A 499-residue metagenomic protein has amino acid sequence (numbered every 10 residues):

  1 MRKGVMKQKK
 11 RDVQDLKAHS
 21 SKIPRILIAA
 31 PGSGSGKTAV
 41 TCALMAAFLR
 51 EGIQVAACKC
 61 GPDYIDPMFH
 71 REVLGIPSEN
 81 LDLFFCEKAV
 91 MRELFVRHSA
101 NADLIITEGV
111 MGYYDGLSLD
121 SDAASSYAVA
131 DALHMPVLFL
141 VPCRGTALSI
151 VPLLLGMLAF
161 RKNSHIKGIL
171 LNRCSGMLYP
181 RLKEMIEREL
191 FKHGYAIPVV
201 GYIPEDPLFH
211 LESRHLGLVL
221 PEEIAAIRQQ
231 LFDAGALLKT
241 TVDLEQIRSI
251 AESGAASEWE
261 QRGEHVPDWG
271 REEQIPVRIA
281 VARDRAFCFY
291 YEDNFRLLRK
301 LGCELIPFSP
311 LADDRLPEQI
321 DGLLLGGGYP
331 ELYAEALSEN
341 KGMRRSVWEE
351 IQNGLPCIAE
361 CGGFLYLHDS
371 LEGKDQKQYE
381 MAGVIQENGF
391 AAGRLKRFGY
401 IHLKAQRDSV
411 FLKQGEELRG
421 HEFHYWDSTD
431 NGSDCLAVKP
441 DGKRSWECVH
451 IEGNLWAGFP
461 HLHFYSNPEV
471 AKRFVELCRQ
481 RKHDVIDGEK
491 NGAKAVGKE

Functional and structural regions predicted by a protein language model:
M1, Q8-S21: Short, basic, low-complexity termini and linkers enriched in Ser/Thr/Gly/Pro that act as targeting/leader peptides
K7, H19-L133, V141-G168, R173-K183 (+2 more regions): ATP-dependent carboxylate-amine ligase catalytic core
S21-P24, E272-R278: A short, charged/proline- and glycine-enriched loop that marks the coil->beta-strand transition at the N-terminal
A130, T240, E273-Q274, F287-R299 (+3 more regions): C-terminal and late-domain segments of enzyme folds
M135, I197, Q352-P356: A short helix->loop->beta-strand "cap" motif at the edges of active sites that frequently abuts
A147-R271: Internal gly/pro-rich beta-alpha loop/helix module that stabilizes soluble enzyme cofactors or their anionic handles
V277-K341, R345-E350: Phosphate-binding active sites in nucleotide-utilizing proteins
P330-S409, F474: Cysteine-nucleophile active-site neighborhood
